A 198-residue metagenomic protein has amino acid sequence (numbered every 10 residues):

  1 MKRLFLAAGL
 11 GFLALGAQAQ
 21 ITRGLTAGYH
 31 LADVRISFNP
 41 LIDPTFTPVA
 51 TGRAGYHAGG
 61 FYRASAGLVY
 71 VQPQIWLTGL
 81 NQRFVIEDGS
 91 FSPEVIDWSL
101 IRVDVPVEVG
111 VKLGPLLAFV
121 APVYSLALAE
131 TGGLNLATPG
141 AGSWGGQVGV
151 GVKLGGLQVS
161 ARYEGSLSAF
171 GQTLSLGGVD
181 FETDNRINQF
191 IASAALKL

Functional and structural regions predicted by a protein language model:
M1-L4, Q20: Positively charged n-region of N-terminal signal peptides that target proteins for export
F5-G9: Sec-dependent signal peptide hydrophobic core
L10-Q18: Hydrophobic h-region of N-terminal signal peptides that target proteins for export in Gram-negative bacteria
A19-A64, S166, K197: Short glycine/proline- and aromatic-enriched beta-strand/turn motifs that initiate or cap beta-hairpins
A19-R23, G67-V71, G114-L116, G155-L157 (+1 more regions): Outer-envelope beta-barrel architecture signal
L25-Y29, Y56-A64, I75-L77, V103-V111 (+4 more regions): Residues on the lipid-exposed face of transmembrane beta-strands in outer-membrane beta-barrel proteins
D33-A50, G79-I101, L128-G140, A169-N185: Flexible, solvent-exposed loop segments that connect beta-strands
A141-L198: Predominantly the C-terminal beta-signal and adjacent terminal strand-loop region of outer-membrane beta-barrel
